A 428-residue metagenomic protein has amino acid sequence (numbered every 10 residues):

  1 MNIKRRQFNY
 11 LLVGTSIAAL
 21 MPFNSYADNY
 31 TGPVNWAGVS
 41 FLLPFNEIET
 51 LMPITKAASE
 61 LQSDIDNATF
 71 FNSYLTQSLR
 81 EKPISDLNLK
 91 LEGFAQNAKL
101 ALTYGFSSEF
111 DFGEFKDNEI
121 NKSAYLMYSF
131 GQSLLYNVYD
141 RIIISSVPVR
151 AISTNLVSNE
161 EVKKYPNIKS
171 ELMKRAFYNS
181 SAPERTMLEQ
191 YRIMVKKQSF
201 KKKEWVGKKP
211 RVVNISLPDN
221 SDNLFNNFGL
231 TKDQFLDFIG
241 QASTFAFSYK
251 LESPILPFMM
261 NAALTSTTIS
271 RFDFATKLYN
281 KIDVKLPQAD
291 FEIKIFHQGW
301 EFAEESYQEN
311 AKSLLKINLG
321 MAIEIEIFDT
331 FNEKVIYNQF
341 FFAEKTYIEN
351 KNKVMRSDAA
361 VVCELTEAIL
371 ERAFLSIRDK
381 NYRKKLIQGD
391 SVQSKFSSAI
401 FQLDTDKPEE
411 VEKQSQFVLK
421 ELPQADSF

Functional and structural regions predicted by a protein language model:
Q7-A27: N-terminal export signals
D28-G105, S221-Y307, N318-A322, E326-N352 (+1 more regions): N-terminal segment of the mature soluble domain
A98-D111, K122-L135: Elongated alpha-helical scaffolds
F112-K116, A303-S306: Extracytoplasmic/secreted cell-surface and envelope-processing proteins
I120-A124, K312-L314: Short, solvent-exposed beta-strand/turn "edge" segments of beta-rich domains on protein surfaces
L126-N137, L315-D329: A short beta-strand signature
Y139-D219, E326-F428: C-terminal/domain-edge helix-coil "capping" segments
